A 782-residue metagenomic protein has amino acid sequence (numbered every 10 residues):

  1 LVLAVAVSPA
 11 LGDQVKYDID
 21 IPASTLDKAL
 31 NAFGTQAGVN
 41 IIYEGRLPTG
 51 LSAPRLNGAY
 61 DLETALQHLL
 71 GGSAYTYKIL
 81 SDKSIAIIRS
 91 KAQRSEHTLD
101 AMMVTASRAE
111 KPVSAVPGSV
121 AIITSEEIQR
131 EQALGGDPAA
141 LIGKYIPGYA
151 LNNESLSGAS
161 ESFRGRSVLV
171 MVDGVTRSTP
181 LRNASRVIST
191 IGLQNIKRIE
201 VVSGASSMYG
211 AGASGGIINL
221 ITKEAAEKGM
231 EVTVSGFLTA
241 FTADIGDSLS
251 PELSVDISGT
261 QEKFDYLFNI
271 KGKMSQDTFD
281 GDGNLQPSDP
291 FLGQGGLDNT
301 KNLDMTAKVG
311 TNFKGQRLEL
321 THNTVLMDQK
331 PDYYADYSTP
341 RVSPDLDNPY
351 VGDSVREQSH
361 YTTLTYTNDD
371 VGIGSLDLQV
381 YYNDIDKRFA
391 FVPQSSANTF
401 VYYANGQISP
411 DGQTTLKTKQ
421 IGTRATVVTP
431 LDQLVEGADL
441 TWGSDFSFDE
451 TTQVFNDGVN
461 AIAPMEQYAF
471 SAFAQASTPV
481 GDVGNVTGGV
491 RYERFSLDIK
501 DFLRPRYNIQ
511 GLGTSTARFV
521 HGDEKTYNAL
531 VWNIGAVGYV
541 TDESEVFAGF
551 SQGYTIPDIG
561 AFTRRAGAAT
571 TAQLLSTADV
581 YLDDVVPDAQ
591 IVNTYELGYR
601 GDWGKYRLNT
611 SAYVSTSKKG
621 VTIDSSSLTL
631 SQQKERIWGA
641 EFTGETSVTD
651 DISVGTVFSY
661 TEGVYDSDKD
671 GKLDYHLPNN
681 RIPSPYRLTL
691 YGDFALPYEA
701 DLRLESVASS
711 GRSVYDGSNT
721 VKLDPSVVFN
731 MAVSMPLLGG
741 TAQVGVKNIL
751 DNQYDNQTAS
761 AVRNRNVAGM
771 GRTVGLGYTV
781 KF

Functional and structural regions predicted by a protein language model:
L30, G34-A37, D82, I88-R130: Short, acidic, small-residue-rich periplasmic hinge/interaction motif at the N-terminus of Gram-negative outer-membrane
L151, S160, V175-S203, V255: Short acidic/polar hinge/loop motifs at secondary-structure boundaries that mediate gating or recognition
I191-T233, K781: A beta-strand signature from Gram-negative outer-membrane beta-barrel systems, especially the internal plug domain
K228-S248, E252-P349, Y675: Periplasmic-side early beta-strands and strand-to-turn transitions of outer-membrane beta-barrels
S235, D482, V486, R607-I623 (+3 more regions): Gram-negative outer-membrane beta-barrel transporters
F279, G296-N302, R317-L364, D369 (+3 more regions): Flexible loop and strand-edge segments within Gram-negative outer membrane beta-barrel domains
D282, Y554, V654, A708-Y715 (+1 more regions): C-terminal beta-signal and adjacent terminal beta-strands/loops of Gram-negative outer-membrane beta-barrel proteins
S375-P393, Y539, E545-S551, T555-P557 (+7 more regions): Membrane-embedded beta-barrel scaffold of Gram-negative outer-membrane proteins
